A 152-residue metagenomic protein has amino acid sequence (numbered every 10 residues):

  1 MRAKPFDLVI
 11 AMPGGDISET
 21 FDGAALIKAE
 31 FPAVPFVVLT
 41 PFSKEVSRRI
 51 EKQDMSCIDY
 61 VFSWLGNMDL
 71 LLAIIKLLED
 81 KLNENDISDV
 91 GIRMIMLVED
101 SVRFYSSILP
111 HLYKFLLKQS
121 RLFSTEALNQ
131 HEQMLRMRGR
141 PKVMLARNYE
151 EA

Functional and structural regions predicted by a protein language model:
M1-A3, Q53-Y60, W64-E150: Non-catalytic signal-transmission and effector/linker regions of two-component phosphorelay proteins
M1-F36, T40-E51, I58, L70 (+1 more regions): Conserved phosphotransfer microenvironments
